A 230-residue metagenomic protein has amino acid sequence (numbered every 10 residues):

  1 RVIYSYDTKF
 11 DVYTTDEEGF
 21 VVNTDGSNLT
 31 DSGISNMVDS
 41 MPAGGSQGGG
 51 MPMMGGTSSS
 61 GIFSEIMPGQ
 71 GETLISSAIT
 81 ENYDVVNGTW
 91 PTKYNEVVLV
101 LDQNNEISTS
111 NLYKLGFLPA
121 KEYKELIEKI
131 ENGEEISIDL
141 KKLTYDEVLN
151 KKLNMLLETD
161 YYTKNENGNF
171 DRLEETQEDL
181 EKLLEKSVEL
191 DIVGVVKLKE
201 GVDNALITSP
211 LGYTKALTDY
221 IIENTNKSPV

Functional and structural regions predicted by a protein language model:
R1-V230: Basic-flanked hydrophobic alpha-helices used for secretion and membrane insertion
